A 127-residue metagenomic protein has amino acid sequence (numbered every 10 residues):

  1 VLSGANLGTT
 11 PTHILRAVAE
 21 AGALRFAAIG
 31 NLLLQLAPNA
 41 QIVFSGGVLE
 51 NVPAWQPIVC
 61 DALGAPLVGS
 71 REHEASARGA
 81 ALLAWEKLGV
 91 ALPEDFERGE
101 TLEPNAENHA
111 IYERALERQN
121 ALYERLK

Functional and structural regions predicted by a protein language model:
V1-K127: Glycine/Thr-rich phosphate-binding loops that ligate phosphate moieties of nucleotide and other phosphorylated ligands
